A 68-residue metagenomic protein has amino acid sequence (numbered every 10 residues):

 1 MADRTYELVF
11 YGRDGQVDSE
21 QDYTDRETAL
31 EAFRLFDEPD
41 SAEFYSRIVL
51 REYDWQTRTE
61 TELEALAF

Functional and structural regions predicted by a protein language model:
M1-D18: Short aromatic-glycine-(Arg/Gly/Cys) micro-motifs in beta-strand/loop hairpins
A2, D25, D54-R58: Low-complexity intrinsically disordered segments
Y11-G15, Y23-R47: A short, charged, amphipathic alpha-helix used as a generic interaction element across diverse proteins
D18-S19, Y53: Short, flexible active-site loop motifs that bind/organize anionic cofactors or intermediates
E20-D25, E64-A67: Solvent-exposed serine/threonine-rich low-complexity stretches and specific carbohydrate-binding patches
F36-F68: Short, mixed-charge low-complexity intrinsically disordered segments
